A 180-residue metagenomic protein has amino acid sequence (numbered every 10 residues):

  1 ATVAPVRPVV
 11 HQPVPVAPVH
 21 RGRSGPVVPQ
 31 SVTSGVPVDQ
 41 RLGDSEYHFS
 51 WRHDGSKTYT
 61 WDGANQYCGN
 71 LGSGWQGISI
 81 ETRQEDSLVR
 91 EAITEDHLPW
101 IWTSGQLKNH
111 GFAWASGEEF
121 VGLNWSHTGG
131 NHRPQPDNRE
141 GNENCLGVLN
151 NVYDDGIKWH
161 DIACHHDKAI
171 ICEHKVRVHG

Functional and structural regions predicted by a protein language model:
V14-S73, G180: Extracellular disulfide-stabilized recognition modules
T58-W61, N65, G74, D86 (+5 more regions): Disulfide-stabilized extracellular ectodomain repeats and their linkers
W61-L107: Conserved hydrophobic ligand-interaction patch in extracellular adhesion modules
T82-E85, E95, L107-H110, F120 (+3 more regions): Acidic glycine-/aspartate-rich tracts in secreted/extracellular proteins
P99-E143: Surface-exposed ligand-recognition segments of extracellular binding domains, strongest in the long/variable loop
H160-G180: Short, structured beta-strand segments at or near domain termini in extracellular proteins/domains
